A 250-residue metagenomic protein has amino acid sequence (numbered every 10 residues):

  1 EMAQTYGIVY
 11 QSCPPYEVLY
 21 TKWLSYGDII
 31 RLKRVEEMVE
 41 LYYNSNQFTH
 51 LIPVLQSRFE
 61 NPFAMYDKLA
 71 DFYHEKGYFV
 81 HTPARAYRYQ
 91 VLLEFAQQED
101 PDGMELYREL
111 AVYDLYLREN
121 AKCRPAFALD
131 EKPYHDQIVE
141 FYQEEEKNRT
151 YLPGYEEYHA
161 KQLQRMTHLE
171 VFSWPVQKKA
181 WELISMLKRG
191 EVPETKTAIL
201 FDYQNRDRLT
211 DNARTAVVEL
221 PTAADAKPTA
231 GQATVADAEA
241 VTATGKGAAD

Functional and structural regions predicted by a protein language model:
E1-M65: A structural motif corresponding to the C-terminal lobe/cap of the Radical SAM core domain
E37-D250: Radical SAM enzyme core and accessory elements
